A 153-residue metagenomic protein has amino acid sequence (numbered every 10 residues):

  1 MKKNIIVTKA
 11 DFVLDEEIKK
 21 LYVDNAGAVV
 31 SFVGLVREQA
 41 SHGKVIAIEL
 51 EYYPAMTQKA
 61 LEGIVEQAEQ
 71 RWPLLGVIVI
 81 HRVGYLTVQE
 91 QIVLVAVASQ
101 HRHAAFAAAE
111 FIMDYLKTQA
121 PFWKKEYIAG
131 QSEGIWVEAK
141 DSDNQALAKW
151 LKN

Functional and structural regions predicted by a protein language model:
M1-Q91, A107-E110, D114-N153: N-terminal, polar/charged subdomain of small-to-medium soluble alpha/beta proteins
I92-S99: Short glycine-rich or small-residue beta-strand-to-loop segments that form or flank ligand, phosphate, metal/Fe-S
